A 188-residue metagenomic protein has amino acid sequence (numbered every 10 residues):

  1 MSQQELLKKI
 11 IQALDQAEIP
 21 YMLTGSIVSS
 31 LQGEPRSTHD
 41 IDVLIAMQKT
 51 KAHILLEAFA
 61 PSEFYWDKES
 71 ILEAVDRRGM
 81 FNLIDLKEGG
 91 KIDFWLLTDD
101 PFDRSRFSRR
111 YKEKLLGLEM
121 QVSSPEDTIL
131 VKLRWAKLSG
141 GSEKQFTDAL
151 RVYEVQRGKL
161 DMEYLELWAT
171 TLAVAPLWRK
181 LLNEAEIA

Functional and structural regions predicted by a protein language model:
M1-A188: Compositionally biased terminal segments of proteins
